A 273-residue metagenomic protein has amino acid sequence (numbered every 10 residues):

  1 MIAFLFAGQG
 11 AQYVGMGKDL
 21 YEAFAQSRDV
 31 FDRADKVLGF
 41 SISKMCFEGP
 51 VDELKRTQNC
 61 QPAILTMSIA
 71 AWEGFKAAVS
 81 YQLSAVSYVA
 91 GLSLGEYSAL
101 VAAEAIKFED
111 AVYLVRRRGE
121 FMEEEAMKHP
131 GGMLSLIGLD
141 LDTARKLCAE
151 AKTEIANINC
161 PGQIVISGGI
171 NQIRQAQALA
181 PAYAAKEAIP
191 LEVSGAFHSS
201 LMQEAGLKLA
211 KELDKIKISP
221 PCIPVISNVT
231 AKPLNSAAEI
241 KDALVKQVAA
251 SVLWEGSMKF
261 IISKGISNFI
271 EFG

Functional and structural regions predicted by a protein language model:
M1-T143, E187, L191, N268-F272: FabD-like malonyl-/acyl-CoA
G8, H198, L253-F272: Conserved catalytic block of serine-dependent lipid acyl chemistry
G10-A11, L38, A103-S251: Alpha/beta catalytic cores of group-transfer enzymes, especially the acyltransferase/condensing modules of polyketide
Q26, A63, M67, Q172 (+2 more regions): Charged catalytic carboxylate motif
C60-P62, A196, S251, E255: Glycine-rich phosphate/pyrophosphate-binding beta-alpha loops
G74-A78, F121, L179, K215 (+2 more regions): A generic secondary-structure signal
S93, K217, G265: Conserved functional loop/turn residues at catalytic and ligand-binding sites
